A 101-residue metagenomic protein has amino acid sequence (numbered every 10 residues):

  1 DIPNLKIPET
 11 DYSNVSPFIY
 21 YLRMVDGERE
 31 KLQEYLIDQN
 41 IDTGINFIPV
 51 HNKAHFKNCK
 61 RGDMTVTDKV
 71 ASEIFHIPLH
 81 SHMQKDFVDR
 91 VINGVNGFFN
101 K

Functional and structural regions predicted by a protein language model:
D1-K101: PLP-dependent aminotransferase class I/II
